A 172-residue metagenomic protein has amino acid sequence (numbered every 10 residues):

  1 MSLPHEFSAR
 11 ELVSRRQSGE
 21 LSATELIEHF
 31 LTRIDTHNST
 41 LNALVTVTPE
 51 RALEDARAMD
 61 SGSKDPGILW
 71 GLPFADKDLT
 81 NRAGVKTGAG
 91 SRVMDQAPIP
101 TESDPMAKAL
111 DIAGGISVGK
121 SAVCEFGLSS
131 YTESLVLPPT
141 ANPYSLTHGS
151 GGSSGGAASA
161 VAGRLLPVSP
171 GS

Functional and structural regions predicted by a protein language model:
M1-T46, R51: An N-terminal boundary/leader segment
L12-R16, A56, A157: Generic hydrophobic alpha-helical segments
E20-L21, K64-G67, L165: Residue-level recognition of short, well-ordered coil/turn positions that link secondary-structure elements
A23-E28, R57-S61, D104: Acyltransferase
R33, H37, D55, A113 (+1 more regions): Short alpha-helical functional segments enriched in proximate histidine and acidic residues
M59-P73: Immediate post-signal peptide segment of exported/extracytoplasmic ligand-binding proteins
W70-S172: Short glycine/serine-rich loop/turn segments
